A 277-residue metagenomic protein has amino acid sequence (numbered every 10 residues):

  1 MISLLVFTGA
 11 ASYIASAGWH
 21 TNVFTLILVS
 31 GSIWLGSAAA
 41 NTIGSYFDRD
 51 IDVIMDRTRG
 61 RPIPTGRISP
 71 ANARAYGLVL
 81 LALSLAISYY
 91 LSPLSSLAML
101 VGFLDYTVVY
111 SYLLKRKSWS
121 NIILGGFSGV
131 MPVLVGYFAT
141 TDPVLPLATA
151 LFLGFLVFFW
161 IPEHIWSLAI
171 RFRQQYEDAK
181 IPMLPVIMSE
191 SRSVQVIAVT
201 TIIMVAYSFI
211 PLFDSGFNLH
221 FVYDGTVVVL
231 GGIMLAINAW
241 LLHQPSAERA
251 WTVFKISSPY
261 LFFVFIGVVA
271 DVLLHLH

Functional and structural regions predicted by a protein language model:
L4-A10, R61-P62, L124-T140, F254-G267: Small-residue-rich segments of transmembrane alpha-helices in multi-pass membrane proteins, especially helix faces
F7-F47, R57, L81, L97-V108 (+1 more regions): Membrane-embedded alpha-helical segments that form the functional core of polytopic membrane enzymes, especially those
W34-I43, L104-S111, G154-R173, V205 (+1 more regions): Transmembrane alpha-helical segments that form the membrane-embedded catalytic/substrate-channel core of multi-pass
F47-I68, W166-V194: Cytosolic, membrane-interface loops and tails of multi-pass inner-membrane proteins
D56-L97, S189-D214: Multi-pass membrane catalytic core of lipid/isoprenoid biosynthesis enzymes
P70-D142: Intramembrane alpha-helical segments
L134-L145, M204-P211, Y260-H277: Hydrophobic alpha-helical transmembrane segments in multi-pass integral membrane proteins
L235-F263: Interfacial loop-to-transmembrane junctions
